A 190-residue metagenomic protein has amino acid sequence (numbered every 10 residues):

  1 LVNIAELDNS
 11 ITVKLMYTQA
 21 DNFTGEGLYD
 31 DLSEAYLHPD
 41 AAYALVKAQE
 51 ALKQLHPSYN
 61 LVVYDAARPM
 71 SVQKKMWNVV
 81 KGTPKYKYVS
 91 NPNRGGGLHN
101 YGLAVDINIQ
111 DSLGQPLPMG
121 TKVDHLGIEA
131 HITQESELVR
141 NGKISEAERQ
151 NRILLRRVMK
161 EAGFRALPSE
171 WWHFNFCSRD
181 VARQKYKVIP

Functional and structural regions predicted by a protein language model:
L1-A66, M76-V79, T83-S169, S178-P190: Extracytoplasmic cell-surface/polysaccharide-interacting catalytic and binding patches
P69: Segments that shape or occlude catalytic/ligand-binding pockets
V72: Short, well-ordered surface patches within globular domains
F174: Conserved metal-phosphate-binding beta-hairpin within the catalytic cores of diverse ATP-dependent phosphoryl-transfer
